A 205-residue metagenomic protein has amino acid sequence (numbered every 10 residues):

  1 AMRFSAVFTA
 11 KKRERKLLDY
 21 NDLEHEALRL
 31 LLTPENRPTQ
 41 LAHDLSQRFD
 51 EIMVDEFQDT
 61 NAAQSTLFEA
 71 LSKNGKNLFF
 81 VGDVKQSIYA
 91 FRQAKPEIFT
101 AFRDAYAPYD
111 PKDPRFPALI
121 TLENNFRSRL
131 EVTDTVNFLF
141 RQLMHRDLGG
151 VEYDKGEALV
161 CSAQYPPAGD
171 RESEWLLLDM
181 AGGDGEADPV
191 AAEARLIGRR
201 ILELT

Functional and structural regions predicted by a protein language model:
A1-F102, T121-E131: Conserved helicase NTPase motor core
R15, R37, L41, Y109 (+2 more regions): Short, polar/charged, Gly/Pro-enriched helix-capping and turn/loop motifs at alpha-helix termini and inter-helix linkers
K16-D19, T39, A101-D104, R171-S173 (+2 more regions): Secondary-structure junction/capping motif
L23, D83, D113-R115, D147 (+1 more regions): Residue-level detector of alpha-helical recognition elements and their boundaries
L32, V54, K73-K76, D104-P108 (+2 more regions): Non-catalytic alpha-helical coupling and interface elements of nucleotide-dependent molecular machines and regulators
D104-R115, S162-D170: Short, conserved catalytic or adaptor-binding loops enriched in Gly and charged residues
F116-I120: Short amphipathic alpha-helical segments
T121-E203: Helicase-core coupling region on the C-terminal RecA-like lobe
